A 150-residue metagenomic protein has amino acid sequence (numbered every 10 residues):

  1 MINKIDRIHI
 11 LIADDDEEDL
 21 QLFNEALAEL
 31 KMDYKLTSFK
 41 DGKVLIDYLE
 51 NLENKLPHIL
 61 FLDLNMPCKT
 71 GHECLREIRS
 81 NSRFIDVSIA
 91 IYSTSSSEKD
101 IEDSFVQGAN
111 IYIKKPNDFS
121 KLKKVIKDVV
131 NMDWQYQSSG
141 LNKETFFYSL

Functional and structural regions predicted by a protein language model:
M1-L11, E17-L30, S120-L150: Non-catalytic signal-transmission and effector/linker regions of two-component phosphorelay proteins
D14, L62-D63, S93: Active-site residues of response regulator receiver
S38-I59: Acidic, metal-coordinating helix/loop segments flanking the phosphotransfer/catalytic sites of two-component signaling
H58, D86-S96, S104: A short, hydrophobic beta-strand element within the central beta-sheet of small alpha/beta folds
M66-P67: Receiver (REC) domain active-site loop signature in two-component systems and cognate sites in sensor histidine kinases
N110: Short, glycine/charged-rich "phosphate-handling" switch motifs in NTP-dependent and phosphotransfer domains
K115: A Lys-centered signature of the CheY-like receiver
